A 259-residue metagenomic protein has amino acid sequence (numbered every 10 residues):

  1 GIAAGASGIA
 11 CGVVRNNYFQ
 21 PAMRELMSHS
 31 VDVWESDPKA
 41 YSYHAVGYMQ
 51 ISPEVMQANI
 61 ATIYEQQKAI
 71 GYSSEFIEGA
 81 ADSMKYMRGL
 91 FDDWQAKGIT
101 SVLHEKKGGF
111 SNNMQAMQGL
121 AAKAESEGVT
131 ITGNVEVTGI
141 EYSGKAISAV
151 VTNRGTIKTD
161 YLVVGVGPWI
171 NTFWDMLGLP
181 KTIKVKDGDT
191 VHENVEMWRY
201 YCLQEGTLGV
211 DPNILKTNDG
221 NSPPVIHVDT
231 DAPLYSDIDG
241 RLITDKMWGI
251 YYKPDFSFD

Functional and structural regions predicted by a protein language model:
G1-S7: Glycine-rich FAD pyrophosphate-binding loop
G8, I63-Y64, W174-L177: Short amphipathic alpha-helical segments
C11-L90, G249-I250: Dinucleotide-binding Rossmann-like beta1-alpha1 core, especially the glycine-rich loop that anchors the ADP
V14-R15, K39-G47, K145-A146, T156-Y161 (+1 more regions): Active-site substrate-recognition segment that forms the wall of the catalytic cavity or substrate channel
Y72, V129, L179: Short glycine/serine/threonine/alanine-rich loop segments
K85-G98, E141-S148, I157: A short, glycine/Asx- and small/polar-enriched loop/turn that sits immediately N-terminal to a beta-strand
I99-K106, D259: Short, hydrophobic/proline-enriched secondary-structure or compact coil segments at domain edges
L103-Y161, G165-T172: Helical element adjacent to the flavin cofactor pocket in flavoenzyme catalytic cores
